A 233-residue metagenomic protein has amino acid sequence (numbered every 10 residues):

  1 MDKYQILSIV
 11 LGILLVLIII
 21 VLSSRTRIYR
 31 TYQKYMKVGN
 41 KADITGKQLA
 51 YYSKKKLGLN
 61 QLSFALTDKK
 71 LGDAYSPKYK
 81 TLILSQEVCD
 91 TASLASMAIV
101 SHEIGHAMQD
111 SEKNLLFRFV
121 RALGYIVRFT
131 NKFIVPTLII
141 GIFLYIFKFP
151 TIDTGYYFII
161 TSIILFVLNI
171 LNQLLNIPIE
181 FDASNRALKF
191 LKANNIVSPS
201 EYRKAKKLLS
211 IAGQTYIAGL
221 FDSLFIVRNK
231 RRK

Functional and structural regions predicted by a protein language model:
D2-L11, P150-I164: Hydrophobic alpha-helical transmembrane segments
K3, R25-T130, L171-K233: Polar-ligand-bearing catalytic/cofactor-coordination segments of membrane-embedded or membrane-tethered inner-membrane
L11-T26, A122: N-terminal, Lys/Arg- and Ser/Thr-rich interaction peptides
L17-S23, S162-N176: Alpha-helical transmembrane segments of multi-pass membrane proteins
G141, Y145-K148, G155, F166-N172: Conserved, surface-exposed functional patches that form binding/active-site neighborhoods
